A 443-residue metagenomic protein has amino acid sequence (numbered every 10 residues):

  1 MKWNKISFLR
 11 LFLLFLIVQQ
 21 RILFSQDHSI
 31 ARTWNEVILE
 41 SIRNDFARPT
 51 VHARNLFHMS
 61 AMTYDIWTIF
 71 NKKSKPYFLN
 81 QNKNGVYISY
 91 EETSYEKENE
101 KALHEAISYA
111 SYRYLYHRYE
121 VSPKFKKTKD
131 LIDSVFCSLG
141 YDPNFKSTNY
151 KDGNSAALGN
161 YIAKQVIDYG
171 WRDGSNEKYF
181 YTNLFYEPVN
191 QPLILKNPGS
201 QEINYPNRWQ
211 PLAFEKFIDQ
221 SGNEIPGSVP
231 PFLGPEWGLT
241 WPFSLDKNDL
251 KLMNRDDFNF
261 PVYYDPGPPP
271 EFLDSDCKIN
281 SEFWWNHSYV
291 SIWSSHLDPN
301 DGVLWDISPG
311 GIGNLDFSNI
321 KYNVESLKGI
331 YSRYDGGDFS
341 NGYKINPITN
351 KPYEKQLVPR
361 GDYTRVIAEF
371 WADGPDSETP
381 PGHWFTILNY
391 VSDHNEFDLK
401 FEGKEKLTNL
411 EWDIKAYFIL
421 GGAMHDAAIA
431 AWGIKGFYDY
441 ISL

Functional and structural regions predicted by a protein language model:
M1-D27: Bacterial Sec-dependent N-terminal signal peptides
Q26-L443: Acidic/polar surface patches and capping/hinge elements
